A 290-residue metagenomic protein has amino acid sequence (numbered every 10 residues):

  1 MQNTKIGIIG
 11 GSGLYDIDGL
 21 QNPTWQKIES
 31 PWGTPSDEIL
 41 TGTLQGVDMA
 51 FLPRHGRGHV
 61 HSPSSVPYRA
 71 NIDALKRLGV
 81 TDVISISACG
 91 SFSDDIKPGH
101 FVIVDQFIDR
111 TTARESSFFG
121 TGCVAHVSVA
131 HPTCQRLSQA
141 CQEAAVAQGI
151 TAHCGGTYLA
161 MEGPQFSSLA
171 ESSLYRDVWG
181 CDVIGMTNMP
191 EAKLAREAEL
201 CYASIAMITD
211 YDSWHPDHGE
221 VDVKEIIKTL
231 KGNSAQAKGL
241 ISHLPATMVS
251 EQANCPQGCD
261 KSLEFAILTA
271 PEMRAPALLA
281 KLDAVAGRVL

Functional and structural regions predicted by a protein language model:
M1-H131, G287-L290: Metabolite-binding pocket within alpha/beta catalytic cores that recognizes anionic/polar moieties
K76-G79, R176-D177, R196: Non-catalytic positions within long, well-ordered alpha-helices that form the structural scaffold/packing of enzyme
R136, A140-T151, G239-T247: Generic non-transmembrane alpha-helical segments
A147-D182: Active-site/ligand-binding-proximal alpha/beta "capping" segment
M186-K224: Zn-dependent metallopeptidase/amidohydrolase metal-coordination segment
S213-K261: His/Asp/Glu-rich mid-to-C-terminal helical/loop segments that flank catalytic regions of hydrolases
A253-L290: A short, charged, Gly/Pro-tolerant segment at domain boundaries
